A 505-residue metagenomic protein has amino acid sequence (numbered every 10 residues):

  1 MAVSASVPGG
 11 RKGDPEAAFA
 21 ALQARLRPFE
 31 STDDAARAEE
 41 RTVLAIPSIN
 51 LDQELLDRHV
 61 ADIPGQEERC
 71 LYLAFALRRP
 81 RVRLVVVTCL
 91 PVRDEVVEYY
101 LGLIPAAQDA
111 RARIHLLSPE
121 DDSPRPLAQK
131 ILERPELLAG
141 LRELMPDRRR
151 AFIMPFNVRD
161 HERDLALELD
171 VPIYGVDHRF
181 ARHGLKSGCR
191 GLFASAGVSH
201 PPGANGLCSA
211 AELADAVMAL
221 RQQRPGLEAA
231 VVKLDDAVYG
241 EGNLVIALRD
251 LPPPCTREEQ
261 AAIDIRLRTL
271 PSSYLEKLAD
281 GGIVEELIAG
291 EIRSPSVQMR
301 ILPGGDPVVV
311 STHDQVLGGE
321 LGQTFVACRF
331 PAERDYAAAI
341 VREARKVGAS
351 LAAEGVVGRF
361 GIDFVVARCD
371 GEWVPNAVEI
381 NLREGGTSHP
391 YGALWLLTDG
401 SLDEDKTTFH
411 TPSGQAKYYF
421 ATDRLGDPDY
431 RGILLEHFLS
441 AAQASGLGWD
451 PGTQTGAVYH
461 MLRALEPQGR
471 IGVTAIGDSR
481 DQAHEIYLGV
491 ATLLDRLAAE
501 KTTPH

Functional and structural regions predicted by a protein language model:
M1-G184: ATP-binding N-terminal substructure of ATP-dependent carboxylate-amine bond-forming enzymes
D160, Y174, F180-R182, S187 (+2 more regions): N-terminal accessory/precursor segments of enzymes
R163, L167-A237: A conserved helix-loop-beta module that forms one wall/lid of the active-site cleft in ATP-utilizing catalytic domains
L165-E168, E241-A247, L321-T324, P390: Short acidic, glycine/serine/threonine-rich loops at helix termini
G226-V231, D235, Y239-E241, L248 (+2 more regions): Phosphate-binding site of ATP-dependent enzymes
S273-I292, V309, L321-E372, T411-G448: A long amphipathic alpha-helix within ATP-dependent nucleotide-binding catalytic cores
E372-S401: Active-site loop ensemble at the mouth of alpha/beta enzyme cores that anchors a bound cofactor
D399-H505: Peripheral (often C-terminal) accessory segments that flank ATP-dependent C-N-forming ligase machineries
